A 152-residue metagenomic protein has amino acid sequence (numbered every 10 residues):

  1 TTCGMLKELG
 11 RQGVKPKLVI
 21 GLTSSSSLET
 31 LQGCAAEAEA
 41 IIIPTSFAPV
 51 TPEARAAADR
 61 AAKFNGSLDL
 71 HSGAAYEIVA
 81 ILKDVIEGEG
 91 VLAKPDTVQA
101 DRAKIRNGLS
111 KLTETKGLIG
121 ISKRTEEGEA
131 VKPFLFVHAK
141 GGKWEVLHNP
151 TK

Functional and structural regions predicted by a protein language model:
T1-K152: Extracytosolic ligand-binding ectodomains
